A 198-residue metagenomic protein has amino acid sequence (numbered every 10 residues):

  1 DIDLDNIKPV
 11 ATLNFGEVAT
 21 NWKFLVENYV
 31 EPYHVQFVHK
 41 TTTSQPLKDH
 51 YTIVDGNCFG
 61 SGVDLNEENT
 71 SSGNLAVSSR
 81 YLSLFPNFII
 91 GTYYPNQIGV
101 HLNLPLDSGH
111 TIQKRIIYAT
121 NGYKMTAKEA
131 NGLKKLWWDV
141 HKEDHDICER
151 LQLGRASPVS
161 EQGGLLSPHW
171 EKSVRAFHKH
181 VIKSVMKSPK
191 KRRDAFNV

Functional and structural regions predicted by a protein language model:
D1-V198: C-terminal catalytic domain of Rieske-type non-heme iron oxygenases
